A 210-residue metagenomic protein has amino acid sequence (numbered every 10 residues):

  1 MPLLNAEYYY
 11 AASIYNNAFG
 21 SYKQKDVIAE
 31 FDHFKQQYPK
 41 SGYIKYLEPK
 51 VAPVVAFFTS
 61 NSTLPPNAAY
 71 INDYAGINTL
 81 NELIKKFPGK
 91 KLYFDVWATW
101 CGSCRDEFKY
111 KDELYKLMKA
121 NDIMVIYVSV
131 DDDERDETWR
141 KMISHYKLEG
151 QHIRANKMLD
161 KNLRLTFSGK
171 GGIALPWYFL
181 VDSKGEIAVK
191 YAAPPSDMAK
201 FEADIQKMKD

Functional and structural regions predicted by a protein language model:
M1-G89: Oxidative protein folding and maturation machinery
E7, F87-P88, M118-N121, H145-Y146 (+2 more regions): A structural signal for short secondary-structure junctions
Q36-P39, K85, K116-A120, S144-H145 (+1 more regions): Sec-exported extracytoplasmic/periplasmic mature domains
N61, K116-D160, G169: Conserved segment of the thioredoxin-like fold in thiol-based oxidoreductases
K91-L92, P176: Alpha/beta-hydrolase fold active-site loops
F94, I126-V128, F179: Conserved hydrophobic packing residues within short motifs/helices of P-loop NTPase cores of ABC-family ATPases
V96-E113, V130: Conserved redox-active cysteine motifs that mediate thiol-disulfide chemistry, especially di-cysteine Cys-X(1-2)-Cys
L148, K157-Q206: Thiol/disulfide oxidoreductase modules built on the thioredoxin-like
